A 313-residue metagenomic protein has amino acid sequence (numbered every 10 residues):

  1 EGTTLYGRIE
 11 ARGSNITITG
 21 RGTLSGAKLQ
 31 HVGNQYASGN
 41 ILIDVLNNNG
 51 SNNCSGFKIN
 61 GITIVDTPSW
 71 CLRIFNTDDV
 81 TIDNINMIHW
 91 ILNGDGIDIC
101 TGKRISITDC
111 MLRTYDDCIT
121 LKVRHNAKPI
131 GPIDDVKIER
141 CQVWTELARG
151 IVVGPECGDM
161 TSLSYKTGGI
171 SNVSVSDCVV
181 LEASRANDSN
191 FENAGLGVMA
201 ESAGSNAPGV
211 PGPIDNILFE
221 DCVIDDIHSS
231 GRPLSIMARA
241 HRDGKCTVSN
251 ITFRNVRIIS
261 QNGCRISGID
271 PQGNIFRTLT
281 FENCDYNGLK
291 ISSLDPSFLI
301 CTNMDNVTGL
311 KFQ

Functional and structural regions predicted by a protein language model:
E1-Q313: Extracellular/periplasmic carbohydrate-active domains that bind, remodel, or depolymerize complex polysaccharides
